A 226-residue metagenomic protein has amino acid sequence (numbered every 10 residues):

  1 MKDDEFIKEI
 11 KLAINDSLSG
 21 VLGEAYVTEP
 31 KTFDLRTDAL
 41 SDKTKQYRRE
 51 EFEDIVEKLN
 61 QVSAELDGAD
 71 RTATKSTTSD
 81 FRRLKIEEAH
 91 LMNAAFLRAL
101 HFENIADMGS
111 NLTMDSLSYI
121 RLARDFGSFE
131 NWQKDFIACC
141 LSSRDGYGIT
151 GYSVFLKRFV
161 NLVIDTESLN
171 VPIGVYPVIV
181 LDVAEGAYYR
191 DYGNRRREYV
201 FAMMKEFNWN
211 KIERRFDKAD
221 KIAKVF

Functional and structural regions predicted by a protein language model:
K2-F226: Feature for soluble, non-membrane regions of globular proteins
